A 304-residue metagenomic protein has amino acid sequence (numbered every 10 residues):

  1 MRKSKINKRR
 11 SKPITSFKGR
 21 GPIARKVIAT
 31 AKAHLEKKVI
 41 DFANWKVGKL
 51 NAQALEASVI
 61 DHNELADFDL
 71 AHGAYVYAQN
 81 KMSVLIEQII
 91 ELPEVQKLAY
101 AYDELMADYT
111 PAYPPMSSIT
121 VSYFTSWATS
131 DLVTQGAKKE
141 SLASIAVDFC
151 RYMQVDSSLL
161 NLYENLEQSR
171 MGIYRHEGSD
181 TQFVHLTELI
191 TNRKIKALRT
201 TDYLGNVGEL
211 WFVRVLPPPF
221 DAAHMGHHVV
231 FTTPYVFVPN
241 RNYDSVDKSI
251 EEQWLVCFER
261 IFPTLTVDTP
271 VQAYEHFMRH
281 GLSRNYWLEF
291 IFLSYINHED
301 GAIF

Functional and structural regions predicted by a protein language model:
M1-G172, L204, P217-F304: Mixed-charge, low-complexity intrinsically disordered regions
H176-G178: Conserved hydrophobic positions within beta-strands
D180, I190, V215-P217: Residues that form ligand- and interface-recognition hot spots within folded domains
Q182-L186: Short aromatic-glycine-enriched beta-strand elements
E188-A197: Short, structured beta-strand/loop micro-motifs enriched in basic residues and often containing a Trp
L198-R214: Short nucleic-acid-contacting surface segments enriched for D/E, G, S/T with interspersed K/R
